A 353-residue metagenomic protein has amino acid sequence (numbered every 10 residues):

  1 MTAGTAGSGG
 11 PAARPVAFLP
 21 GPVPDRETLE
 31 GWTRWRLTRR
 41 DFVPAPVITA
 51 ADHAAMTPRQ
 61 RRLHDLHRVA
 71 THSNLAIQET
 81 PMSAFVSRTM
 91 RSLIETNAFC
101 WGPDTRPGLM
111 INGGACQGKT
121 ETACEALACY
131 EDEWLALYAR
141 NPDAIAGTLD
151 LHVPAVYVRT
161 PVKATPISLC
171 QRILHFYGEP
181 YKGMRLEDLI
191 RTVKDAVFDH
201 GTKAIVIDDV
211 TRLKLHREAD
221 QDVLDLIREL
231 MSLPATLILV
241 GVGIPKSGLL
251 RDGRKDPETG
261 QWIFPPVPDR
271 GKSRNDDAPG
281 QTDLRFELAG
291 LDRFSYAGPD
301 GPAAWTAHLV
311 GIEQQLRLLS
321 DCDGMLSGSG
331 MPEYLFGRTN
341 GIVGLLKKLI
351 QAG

Functional and structural regions predicted by a protein language model:
M1-T105: A short, basic N-terminal segment
P46-R62, P103, G147-H152, A164-R172 (+5 more regions): Mid-core helix/loop region of P-loop NTP-binding domains shared across ATPases and GTPases
P103-E125: Walker A/P-loop nucleotide-binding motif
C124-A128, K347: The feature captures the helix immediately C-terminal to the Walker
C129-P142, E179-Y181: Post-Walker A helix-loop "phosphate-sensing" segment adjacent to the P-loop in P-loop NTPases
L135-T160: Conserved catalytic segments around the Walker B and adjacent sensor/switch elements of P-loop NTPase domains
R212-H216, V223-L326: The catalytic "switch" region of P-loop NTPases
P302, R338-Q351: The conserved phosphate-sensing helix
